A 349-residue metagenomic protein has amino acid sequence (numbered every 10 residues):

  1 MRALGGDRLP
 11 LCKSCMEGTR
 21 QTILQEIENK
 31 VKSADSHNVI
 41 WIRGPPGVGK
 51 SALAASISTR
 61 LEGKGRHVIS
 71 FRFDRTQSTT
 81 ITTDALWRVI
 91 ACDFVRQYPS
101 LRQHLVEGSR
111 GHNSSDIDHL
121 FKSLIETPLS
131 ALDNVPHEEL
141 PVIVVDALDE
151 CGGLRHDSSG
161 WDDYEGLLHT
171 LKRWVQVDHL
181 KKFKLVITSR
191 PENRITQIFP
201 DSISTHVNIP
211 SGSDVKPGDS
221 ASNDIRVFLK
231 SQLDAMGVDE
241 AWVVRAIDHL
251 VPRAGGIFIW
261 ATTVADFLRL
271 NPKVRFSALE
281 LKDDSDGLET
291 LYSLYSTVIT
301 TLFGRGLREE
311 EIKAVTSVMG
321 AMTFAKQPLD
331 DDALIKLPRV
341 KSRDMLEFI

Functional and structural regions predicted by a protein language model:
M1-I349: Conserved NB-ARC/NACHT P-loop NTPase core of NLR-like innate immune receptors
